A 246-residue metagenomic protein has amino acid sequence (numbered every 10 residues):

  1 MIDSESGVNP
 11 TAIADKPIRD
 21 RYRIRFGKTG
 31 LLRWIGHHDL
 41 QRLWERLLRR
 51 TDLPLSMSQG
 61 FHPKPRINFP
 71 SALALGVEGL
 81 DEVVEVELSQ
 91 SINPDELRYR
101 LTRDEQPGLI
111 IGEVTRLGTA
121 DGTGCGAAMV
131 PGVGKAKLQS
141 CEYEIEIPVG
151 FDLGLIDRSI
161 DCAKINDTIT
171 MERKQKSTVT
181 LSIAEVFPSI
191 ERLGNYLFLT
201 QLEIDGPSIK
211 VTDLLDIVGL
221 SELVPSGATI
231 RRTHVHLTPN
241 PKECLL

Functional and structural regions predicted by a protein language model:
E5-L55, E78-D81: Long, hydrophobic N-terminal alpha-helical segment
N9, K16, S159-L246: Core RNA-modification/binding signature centered on pseudouridine synthases
D20-L32, V86, G132, K137-L155: Terminal, regulation- and interaction-focused segments at domain boundaries
S56-L88: Short, charge-patterned binding micro-sites
L80-G132, A136-L138, E142-E144: Ordered, amphipathic secondary-structure segments that act as subunit-interaction surfaces in large macromolecular
S89-P94, V149-D152, I204-D205: Helix N-cap motif at beta-to-alpha junctions
D95-E105, L155-K164, D213-D216: Short amphipathic alpha-helices in soluble, non-transmembrane regions that often serve as interface/regulatory elements
G124-F151, F187-P188, H236-L246: Short, low-order "capping/linker" segments at domain edges
